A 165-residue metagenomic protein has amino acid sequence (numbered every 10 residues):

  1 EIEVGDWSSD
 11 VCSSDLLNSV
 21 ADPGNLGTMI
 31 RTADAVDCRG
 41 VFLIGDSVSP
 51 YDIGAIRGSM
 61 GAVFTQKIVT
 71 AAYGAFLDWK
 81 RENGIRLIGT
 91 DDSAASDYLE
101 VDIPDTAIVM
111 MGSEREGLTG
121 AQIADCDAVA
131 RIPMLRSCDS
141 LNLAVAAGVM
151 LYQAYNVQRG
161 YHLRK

Functional and structural regions predicted by a protein language model:
E1-C12: Single conserved hydrophobic/aromatic residue that forms the stacking wall/gate of nucleotide- or nucleobase-binding
S8-D10, C38, I53-L118: S-adenosyl-L-methionine/SAH cofactor-binding core of RNA-modifying enzymes
L16, F42, V69, I88 (+1 more regions): Hydrophobic/aromatic beta-strand patches that form the interior of the parallel beta-sheet core in alpha/beta enzyme
A21-M29, N142-A144: Amphipathic alpha-helical repeat scaffolds
N25, A33, L87, M110 (+2 more regions): Conserved RecA-like P-loop NTPase ATPase core
T28-C38: Basic (Lys/Arg-enriched) interaction patch that binds polyanionic ligands
D34-V36, P50-A62, G120-K165: Structured adenosyl-cofactor binding patch, chiefly the S-adenosyl-L-methionine
R39-D46: Short internal beta-strands
